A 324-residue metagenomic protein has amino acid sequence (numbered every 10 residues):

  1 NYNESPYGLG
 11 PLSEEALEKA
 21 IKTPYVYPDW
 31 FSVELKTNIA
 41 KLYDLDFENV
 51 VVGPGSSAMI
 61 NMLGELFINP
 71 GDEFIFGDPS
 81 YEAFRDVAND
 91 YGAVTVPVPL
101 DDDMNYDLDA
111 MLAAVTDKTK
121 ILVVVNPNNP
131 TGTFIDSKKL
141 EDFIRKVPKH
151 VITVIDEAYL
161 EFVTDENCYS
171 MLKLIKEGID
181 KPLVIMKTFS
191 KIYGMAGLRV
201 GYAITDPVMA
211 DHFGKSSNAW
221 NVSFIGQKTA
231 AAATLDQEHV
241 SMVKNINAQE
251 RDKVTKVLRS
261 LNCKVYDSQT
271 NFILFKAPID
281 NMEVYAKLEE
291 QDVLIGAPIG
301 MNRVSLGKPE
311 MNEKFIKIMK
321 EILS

Functional and structural regions predicted by a protein language model:
N1-S57, M62: N-terminal small-domain helix-loop-helix segment of the aminotransferase-like
L9-L12, F31, P182-Y266: PLP-dependent aminotransferase class I/II
L66-V124: PLP-dependent aminotransferase-like
N89, L108-D117, P130-T153, E157-S190: Active-site pre-lysine segment of PLP-dependent enzymes
T95-P99, I121-P127, T153-E157, Y266-S268 (+1 more regions): Short beta-strands and strand-loop turn motifs
D102, N247-A248, V257-Q291, L306: Conserved PLP-binding catalytic core of the aspartate aminotransferase-like
K138, K287-S324: PLP-dependent enzyme catalytic core of the Aspartate aminotransferase-like
